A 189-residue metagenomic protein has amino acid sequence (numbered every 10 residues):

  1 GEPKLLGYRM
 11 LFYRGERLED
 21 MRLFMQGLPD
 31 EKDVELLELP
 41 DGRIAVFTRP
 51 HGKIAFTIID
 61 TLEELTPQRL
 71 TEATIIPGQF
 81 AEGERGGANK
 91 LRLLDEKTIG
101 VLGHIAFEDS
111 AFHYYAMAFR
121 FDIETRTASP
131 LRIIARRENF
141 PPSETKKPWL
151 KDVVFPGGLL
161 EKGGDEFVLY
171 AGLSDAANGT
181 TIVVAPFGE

Functional and structural regions predicted by a protein language model:
G1-G83, L93-W149, G163-G164, A171-E189: Beta-rich carbohydrate-recognition and catalytic domains
K32-E35, G87-K90, D152-G158: Beta-propeller and closely related beta-sheet repeat lectin domains
